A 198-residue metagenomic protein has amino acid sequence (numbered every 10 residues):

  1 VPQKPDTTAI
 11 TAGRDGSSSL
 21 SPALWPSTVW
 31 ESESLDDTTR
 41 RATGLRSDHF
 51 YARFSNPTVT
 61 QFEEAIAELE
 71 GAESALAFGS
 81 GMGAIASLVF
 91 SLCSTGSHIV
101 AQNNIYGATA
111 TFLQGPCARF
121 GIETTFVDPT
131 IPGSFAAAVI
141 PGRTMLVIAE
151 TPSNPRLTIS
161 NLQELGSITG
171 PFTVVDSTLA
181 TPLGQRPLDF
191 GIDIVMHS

Functional and structural regions predicted by a protein language model:
V1-R46: N-terminal glycine-rich, Lys/His-bearing helix-loop that initiates the first secondary-structure elements of many
D6-D15, S74-S198: Conserved PLP-enzyme active-site core in the AAT-like
A23, V59-E63, L162: A general structural signal for well-ordered alpha-helical segments in protein cores
V29-G83, A108-G115: Conserved N-terminal alpha-helix of the aminotransferase class I/II PLP-enzyme fold
